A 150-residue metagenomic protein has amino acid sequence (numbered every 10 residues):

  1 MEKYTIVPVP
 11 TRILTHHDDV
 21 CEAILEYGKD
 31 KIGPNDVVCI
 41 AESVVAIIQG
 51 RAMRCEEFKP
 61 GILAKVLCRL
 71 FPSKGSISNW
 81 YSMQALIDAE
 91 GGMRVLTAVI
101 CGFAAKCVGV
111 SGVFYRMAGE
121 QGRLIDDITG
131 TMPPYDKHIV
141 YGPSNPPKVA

Functional and structural regions predicted by a protein language model:
M1-A150: N-terminal and secondary-structure boundary signal
